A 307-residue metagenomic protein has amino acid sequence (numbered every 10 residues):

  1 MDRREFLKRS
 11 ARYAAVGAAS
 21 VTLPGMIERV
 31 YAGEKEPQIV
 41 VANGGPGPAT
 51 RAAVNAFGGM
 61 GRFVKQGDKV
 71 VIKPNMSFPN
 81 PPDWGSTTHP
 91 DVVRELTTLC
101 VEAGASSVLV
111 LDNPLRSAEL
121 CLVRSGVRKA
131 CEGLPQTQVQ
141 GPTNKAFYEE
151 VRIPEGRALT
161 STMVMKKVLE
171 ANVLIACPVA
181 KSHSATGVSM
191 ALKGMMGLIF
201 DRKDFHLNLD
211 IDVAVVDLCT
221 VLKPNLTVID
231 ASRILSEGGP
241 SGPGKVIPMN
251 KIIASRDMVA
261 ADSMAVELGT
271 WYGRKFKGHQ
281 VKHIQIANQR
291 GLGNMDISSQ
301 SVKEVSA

Functional and structural regions predicted by a protein language model:
M1-A307: N-terminal and secondary-structure boundary signal
